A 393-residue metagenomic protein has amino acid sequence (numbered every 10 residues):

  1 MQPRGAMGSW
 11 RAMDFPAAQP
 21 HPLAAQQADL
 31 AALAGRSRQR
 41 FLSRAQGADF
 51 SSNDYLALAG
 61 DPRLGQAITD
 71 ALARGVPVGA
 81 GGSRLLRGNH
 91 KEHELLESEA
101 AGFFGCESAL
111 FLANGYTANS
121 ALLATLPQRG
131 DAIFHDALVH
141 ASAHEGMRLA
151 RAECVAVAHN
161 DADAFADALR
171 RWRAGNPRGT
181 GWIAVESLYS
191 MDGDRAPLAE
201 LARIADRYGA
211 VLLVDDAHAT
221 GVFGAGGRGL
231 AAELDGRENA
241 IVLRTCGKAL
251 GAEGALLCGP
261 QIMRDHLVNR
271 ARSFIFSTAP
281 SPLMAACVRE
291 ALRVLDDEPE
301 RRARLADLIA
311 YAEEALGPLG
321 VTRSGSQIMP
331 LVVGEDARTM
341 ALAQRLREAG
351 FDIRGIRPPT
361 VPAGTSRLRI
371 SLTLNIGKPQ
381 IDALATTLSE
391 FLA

Functional and structural regions predicted by a protein language model:
Q2-D14, Q19-V78, A210: N-terminal "arm"/small-domain region of PLP-dependent enzymes with the aminotransferase-like
Q2-G5, R11, L58, P62 (+6 more regions): PLP-dependent enzyme catalytic core of the Aspartate aminotransferase-like
L58, R304-A310, G317-G350, T365 (+1 more regions): Conserved PLP-binding catalytic core of the aspartate aminotransferase-like
Q66, A73-N114: Conserved N-terminal alpha-helix of the aminotransferase class I/II PLP-enzyme fold
L122-A141, A162: Conserved PLP-anchoring active-site segment centered on the Schiff-base-forming lysine
E153-V155, H159-V214: Active-site phosphate-binding strand-loop segment of PLP-dependent enzymes
G226, A232-H266: Active-site PLP attachment segment
A279-E298, R304: Structural motif of enzymes handling amino- and sulfur-group chemistry
